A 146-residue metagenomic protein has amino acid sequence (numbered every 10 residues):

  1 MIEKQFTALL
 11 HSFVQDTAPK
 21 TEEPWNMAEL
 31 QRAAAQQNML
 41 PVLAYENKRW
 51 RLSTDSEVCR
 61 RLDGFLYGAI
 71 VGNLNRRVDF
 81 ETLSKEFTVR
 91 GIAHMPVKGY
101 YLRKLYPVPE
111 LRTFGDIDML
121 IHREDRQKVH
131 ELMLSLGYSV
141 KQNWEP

Functional and structural regions predicted by a protein language model:
I2-K98: Helical scaffold of the NTase/Pol beta-like nucleotidyltransferase catalytic core
V78, W144-P146: Accessory recognition modules or surfaces
E81-L134, K141-Q142: Active-site nucleotide-donor binding segment shared across nucleotidyl transfer reactions
